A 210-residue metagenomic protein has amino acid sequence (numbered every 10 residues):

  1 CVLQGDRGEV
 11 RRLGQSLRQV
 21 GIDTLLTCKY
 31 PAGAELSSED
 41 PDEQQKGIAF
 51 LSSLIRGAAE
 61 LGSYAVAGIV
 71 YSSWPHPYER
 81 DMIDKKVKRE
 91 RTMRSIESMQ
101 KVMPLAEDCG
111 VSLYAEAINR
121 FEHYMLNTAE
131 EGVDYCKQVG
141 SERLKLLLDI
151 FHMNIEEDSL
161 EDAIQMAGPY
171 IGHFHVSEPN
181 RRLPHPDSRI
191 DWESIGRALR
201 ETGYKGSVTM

Functional and structural regions predicted by a protein language model:
C1-G5, L26-P31, G68-V70, A115-A117 (+3 more regions): A cross-domain feature marking catalytic cores of carbohydrate-active enzymes and several ubiquitous metabolic/repair
C1-R12, E35-S37, W74-H76, R120-L126 (+2 more regions): Acidic-and-aromatic substrate-binding clefts and catalytic sites of carbohydrate-active enzymes
D6-G21, F50-S63, I96-L105, S159-M166 (+1 more regions): Short amphipathic alpha-helices and their capping/turn segments at secondary-structure boundaries
V10, C28-A32, H76-R80, A106-S112 (+1 more regions): Short amphipathic alpha-helical segments, especially helix-boundary/capping motifs
S16-E39: Short hydrophobic interaction/assembly module
R18, G62-Y64, L126-L148, H152-M210: Histidine-acidic metal/acid-base catalytic patches
Q19, S37-K145, I155: Active-site acidic/histidine proton-transfer and metal-coordination neighborhood in alpha/beta enzyme cores
I22, V111, Y204: Short phosphate-binding/catalytic loops that engage adenosine nucleotides
